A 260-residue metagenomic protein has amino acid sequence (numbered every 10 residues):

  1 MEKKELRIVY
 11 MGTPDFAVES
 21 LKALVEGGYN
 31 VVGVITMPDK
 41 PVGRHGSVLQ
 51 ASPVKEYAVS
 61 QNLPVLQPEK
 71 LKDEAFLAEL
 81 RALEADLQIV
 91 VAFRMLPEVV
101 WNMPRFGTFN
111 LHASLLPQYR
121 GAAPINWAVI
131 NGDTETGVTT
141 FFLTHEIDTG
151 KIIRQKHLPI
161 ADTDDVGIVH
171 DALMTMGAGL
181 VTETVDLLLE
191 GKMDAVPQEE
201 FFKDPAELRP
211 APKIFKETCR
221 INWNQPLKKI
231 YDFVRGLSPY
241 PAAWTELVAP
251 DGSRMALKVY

Functional and structural regions predicted by a protein language model:
M1-H45: N-terminal Rossmann-like dinucleotide-binding module
K4-E5, I168, T218: Surface-exposed, charge/polar-rich loops and edge strands
V9, V32-I35, P64-L83, Q88 (+1 more regions): Internal alpha/beta domain cores that form substrate/cofactor-binding pockets in large enzymes and binding proteins
V18, A51, D73-L77, R94 (+1 more regions): Structural motif corresponding to alpha-helix initiation and N-cap regions
G27, L87-P210: Donor/substrate-binding cores of folate-linked one-carbon enzymes
K40-V59: N-terminal beta-loop-helix "entrance" segment that forms/cooperates in small-molecule cofactor or anionic ligand
K203-Y260: Internal anion-binding site segments
